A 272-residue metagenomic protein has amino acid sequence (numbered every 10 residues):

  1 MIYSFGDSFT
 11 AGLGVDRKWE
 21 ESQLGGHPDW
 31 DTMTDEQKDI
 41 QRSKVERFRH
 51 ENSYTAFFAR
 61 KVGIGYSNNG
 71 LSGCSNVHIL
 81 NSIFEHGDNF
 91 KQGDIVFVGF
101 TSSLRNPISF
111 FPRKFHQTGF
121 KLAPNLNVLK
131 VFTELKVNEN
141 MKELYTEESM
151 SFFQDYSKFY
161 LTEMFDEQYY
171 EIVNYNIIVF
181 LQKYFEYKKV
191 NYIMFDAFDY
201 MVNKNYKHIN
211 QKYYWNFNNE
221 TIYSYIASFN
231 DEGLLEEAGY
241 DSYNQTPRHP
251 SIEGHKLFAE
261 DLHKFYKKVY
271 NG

Functional and structural regions predicted by a protein language model:
M1-H78, D88-N89, L257: Serine-esterase "nucleophile elbow" of acetyl-processing enzymes
N81: Residue- and microsegment-level detector for short, conserved "hotspots" that frame catalytic or cofactor-binding
F84-G272: Alpha-helical cap/lid subdomain in secreted, periplasmic, or secretory-pathway luminal O-acyl-processing enzymes
